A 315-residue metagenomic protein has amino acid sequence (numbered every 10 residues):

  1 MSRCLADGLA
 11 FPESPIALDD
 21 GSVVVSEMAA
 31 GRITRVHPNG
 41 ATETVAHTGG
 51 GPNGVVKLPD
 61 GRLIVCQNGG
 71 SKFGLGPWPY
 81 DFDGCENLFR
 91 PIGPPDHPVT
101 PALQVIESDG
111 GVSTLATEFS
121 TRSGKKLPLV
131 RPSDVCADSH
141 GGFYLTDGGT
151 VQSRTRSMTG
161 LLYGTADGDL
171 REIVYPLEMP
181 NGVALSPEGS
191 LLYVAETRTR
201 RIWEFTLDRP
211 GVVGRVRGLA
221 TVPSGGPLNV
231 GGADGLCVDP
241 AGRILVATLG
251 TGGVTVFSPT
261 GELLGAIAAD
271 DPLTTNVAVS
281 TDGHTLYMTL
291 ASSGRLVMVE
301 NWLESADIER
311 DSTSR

Functional and structural regions predicted by a protein language model:
M1-D7, N39-T48, E107-K125, Y163-M179 (+2 more regions): Blade-edge beta-strand/turn elements of extracellular beta-propeller and related beta-sheet repeat scaffolds
L5-D20, T48-K72, D83-A102, F119-F143 (+6 more regions): Beta-rich, blade/repeat-based domains predominating in secreted/periplasmic proteins but also intracellular
V24-A46: Beta-propeller domains
M28, N68-G70, G148-T150, T197 (+4 more regions): Short loop/turn segments immediately following the C-termini of beta-strands
A30, G93, P98-T100, R156-T159 (+3 more regions): A detector of repeated loop/turn-to-beta-strand junctions in beta-rich toroidal repeat architectures
R32-T34, P101-Q104, T159-L162, R201-W203 (+2 more regions): A short loop-to-beta-strand structural motif that recurs across blades of beta-propeller domains
E196, R200-R201, F205, A220-P259: Loop/turn-rich, solvent-exposed surfaces of beta-rich toroidal or solenoidal domains
F205-V212, E300-D307: Short loop/turn segments immediately following beta-strands, especially the blade-tip and inter-blade linker loops
